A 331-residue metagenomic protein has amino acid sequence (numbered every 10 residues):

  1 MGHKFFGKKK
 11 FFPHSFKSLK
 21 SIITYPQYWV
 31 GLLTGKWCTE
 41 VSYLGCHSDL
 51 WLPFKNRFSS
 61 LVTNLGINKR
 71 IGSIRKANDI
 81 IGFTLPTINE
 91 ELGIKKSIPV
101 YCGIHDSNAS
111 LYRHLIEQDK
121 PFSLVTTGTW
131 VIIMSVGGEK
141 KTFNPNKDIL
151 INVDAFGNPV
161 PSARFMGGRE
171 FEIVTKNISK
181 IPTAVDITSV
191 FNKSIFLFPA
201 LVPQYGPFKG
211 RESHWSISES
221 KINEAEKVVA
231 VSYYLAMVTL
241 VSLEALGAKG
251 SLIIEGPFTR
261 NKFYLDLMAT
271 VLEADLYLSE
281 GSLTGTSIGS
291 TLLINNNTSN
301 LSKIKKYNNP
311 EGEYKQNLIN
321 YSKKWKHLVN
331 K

Functional and structural regions predicted by a protein language model:
M1-G2: Active-site phosphate-binding/coordination module
F6-T24, G31-T34, S48-N64, P86-I253 (+1 more regions): Active-site core segments that coordinate phosphate-bearing ligands/cofactors across diverse enzyme families
T39-G45: Nucleotide/phosphate-binding loop and acidic/charged catalytic motifs in nucleotide-binding or -utilizing enzymes
P53-F54, A77-I81: Short beta-strand to alpha-helix junction loop
N64-D79: A conserved helix-loop-beta module that forms one wall/lid of the active-site cleft in ATP-utilizing catalytic domains
N78, G256-F258: Generic secondary-structure microfeatures
